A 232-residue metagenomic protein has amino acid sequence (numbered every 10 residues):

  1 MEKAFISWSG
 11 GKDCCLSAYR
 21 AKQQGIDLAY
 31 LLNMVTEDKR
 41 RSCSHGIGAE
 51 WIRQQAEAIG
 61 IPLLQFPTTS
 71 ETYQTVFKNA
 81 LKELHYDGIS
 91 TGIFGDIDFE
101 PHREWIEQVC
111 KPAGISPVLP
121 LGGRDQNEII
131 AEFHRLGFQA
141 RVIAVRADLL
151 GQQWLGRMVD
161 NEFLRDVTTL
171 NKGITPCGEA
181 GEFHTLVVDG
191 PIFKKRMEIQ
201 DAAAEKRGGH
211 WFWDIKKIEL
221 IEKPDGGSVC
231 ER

Functional and structural regions predicted by a protein language model:
M1-R232: Nucleotide-activated chemistry modules centered on ATP-dependent adenylation/adenylyltransferase
